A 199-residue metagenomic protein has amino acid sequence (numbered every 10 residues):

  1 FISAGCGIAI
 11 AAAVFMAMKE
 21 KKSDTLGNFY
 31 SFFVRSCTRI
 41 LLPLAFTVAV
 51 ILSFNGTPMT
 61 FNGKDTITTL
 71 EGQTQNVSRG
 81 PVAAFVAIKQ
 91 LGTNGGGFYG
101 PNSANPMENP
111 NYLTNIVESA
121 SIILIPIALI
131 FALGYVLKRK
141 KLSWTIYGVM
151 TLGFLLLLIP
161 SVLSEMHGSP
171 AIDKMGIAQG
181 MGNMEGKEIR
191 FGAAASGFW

Functional and structural regions predicted by a protein language model:
F1-W199: Membrane-proximal intracellular helices of multi-pass ion channels
